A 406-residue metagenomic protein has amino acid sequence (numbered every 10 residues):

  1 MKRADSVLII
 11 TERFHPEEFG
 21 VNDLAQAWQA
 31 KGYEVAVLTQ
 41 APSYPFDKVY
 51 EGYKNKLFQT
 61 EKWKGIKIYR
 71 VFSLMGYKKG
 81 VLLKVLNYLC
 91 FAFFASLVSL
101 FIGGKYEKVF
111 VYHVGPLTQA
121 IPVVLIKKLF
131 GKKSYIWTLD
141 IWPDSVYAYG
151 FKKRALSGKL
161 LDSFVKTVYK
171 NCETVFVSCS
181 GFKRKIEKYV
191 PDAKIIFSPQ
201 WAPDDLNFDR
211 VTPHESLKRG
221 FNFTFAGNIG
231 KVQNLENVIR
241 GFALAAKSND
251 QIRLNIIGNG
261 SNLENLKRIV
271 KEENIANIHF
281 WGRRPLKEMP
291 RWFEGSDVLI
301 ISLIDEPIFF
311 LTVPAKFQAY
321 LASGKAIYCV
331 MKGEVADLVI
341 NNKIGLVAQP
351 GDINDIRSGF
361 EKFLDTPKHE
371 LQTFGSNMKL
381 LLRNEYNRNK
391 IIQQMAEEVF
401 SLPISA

Functional and structural regions predicted by a protein language model:
M1-E61, A245, A406: N-terminal subdomain of nucleotide-sugar transferases
A41, G181, Q200-W201: Carbohydrate-associated surface elements
L100, T118, L125-F130, A155-V175: Membrane-proximal helix-turn-helix segments that form the acceptor-binding/catalytic region of lipid-linked
I196-F197, W201-R219, N234, S401-I404: Acidic anion/phosphate-binding donor-loop and adjacent secondary structure in glycosyltransferase catalytic cores
S216-Q233, V238-F242, N255: Conserved donor-binding/catalytic core segment of Leloir-type glycosyltransferases
G220, N255-I257, E264-R291: Nucleotide-activated donor-binding/catalytic signature segment of Leloir-type glycosyltransferases, i.e., the conserved
Q233, L286-W292, L299-Q318, Y328-D337: Nucleotide-sugar-dependent
G351, D355, D365-F400: A charged, aromatic-enriched C-terminal amphipathic alpha-helix characteristic of glycosyltransferases across folds
